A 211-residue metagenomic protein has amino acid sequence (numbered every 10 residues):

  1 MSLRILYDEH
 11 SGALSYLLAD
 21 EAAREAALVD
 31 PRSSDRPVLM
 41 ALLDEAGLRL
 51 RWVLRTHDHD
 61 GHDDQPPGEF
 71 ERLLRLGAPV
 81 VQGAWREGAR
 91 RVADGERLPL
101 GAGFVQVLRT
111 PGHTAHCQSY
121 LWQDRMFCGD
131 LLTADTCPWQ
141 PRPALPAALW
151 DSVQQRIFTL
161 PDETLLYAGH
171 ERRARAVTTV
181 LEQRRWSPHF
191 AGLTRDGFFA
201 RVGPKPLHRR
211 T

Functional and structural regions predicted by a protein language model:
M1-A46, S119-G129: Conserved beta-strand hairpin/beta-sheet module of binuclear metal-dependent hydrolase folds, prominently
I5, L17, G95-L121, T159: Core dinuclear metal-dependent hydrolase active-site scaffold
H10-G12, V92, T114-H116: Short acidic/glycine-enriched loop/turn segments that link adjacent beta-strands
S11-A13, E96-P99, D196: A short acidic, often aromatic-flanked loop/helix-cap motif at beta-alpha or helix-coil junctions that lines enzyme
R24, L48, F104, A115-R210: Metallo-beta-lactamase
V29, V80-Q82, C128, A168: Hydrophobic residues in well-ordered beta-strands that form the structural core
S33-L108, H189: Active-site HxH/HxHxD metal-binding segment of metal-dependent hydrolases
V53-D63, R109-C117, Y167-R173: Histidine-centered catalytic micro-motifs
